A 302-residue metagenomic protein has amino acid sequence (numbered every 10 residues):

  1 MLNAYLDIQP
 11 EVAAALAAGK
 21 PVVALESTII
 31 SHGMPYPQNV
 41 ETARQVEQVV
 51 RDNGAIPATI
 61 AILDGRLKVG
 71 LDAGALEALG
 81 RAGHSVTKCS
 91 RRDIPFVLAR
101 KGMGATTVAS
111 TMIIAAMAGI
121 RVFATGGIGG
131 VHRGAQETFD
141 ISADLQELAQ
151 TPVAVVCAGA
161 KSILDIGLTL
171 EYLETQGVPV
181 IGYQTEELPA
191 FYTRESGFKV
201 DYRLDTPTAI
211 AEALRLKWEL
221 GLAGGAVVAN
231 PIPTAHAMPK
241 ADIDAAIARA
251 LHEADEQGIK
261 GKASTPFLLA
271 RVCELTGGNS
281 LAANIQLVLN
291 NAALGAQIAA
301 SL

Functional and structural regions predicted by a protein language model:
M1-D52, M117: N-terminal glycine-/serine-/threonine-rich phosphate-binding loop
A14-A17, V22-V23, D52, I114-M117 (+6 more regions): Solvent-exposed alpha-helices and their adjacent loops that cap or buttress functional pockets in soluble metabolic
V23-L25, P57-I62, G104, V122-G127 (+5 more regions): General beta-strand structural signal in soluble alpha/beta enzymes
S27, H32-M34, V40-F96, E219-A235 (+1 more regions): Glycine-rich nucleotide/cofactor/substrate-binding loop typically near the N-terminus or early in the first domain
D72-A149: Divalent-metal (Mg2+/Mn2+/Ca2+)-assisted nucleotide/phosphate chemistry catalytic cores
A105-V108, Q136-E174, P207-E212: Active-site glycine-rich loop that binds ribose-phosphate moieties when present
R194-E219: Anionic-ligand binding region
L222-N290: A C-terminal functional module that forms or caps the active site or interfaces directly with catalytic machinery
